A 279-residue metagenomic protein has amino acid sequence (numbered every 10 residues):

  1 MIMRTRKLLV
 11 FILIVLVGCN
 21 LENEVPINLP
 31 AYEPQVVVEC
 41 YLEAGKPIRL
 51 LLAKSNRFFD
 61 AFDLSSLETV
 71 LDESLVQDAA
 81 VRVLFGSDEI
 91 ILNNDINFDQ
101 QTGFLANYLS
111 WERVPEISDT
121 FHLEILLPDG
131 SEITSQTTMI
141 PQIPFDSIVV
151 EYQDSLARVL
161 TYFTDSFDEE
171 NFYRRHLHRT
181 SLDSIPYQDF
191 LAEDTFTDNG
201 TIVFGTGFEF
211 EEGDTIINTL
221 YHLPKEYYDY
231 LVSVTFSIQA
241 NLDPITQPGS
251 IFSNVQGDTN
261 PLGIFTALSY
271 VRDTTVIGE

Functional and structural regions predicted by a protein language model:
R4-F11: Sec-dependent signal peptide recognition, specifically the positively charged N-region followed immediately by
L16-G18: C-terminal motif of bacterial Sec signal peptides marking the signal peptidase cleavage site
N20-E279: A sequence/structural signal for flexible, mid-protein segments enriched in small/helix-disrupting residues
